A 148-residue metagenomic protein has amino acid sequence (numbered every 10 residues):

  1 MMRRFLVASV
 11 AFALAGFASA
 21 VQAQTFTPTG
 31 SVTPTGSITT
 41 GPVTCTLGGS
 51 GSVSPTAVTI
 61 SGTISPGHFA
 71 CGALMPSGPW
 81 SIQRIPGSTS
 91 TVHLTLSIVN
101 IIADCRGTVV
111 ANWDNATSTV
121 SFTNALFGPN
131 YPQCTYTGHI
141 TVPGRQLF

Functional and structural regions predicted by a protein language model:
M1-A8: Bacterial N-terminal signal peptides that target proteins for export
A8-G16: Bacterial N-terminal signal peptides
A20-H68, T135-F148: N-terminal segment immediately downstream of the Sec signal-peptide cleavage site in secreted/extracellular proteins
C45-S118, F122: Predominantly extracellular/secreted and cell-surface proteins with exposed, flexible low-complexity segments
G107-F148: A charged, solvent-exposed segment within the mature domains of Sec-exported extracytoplasmic proteins
